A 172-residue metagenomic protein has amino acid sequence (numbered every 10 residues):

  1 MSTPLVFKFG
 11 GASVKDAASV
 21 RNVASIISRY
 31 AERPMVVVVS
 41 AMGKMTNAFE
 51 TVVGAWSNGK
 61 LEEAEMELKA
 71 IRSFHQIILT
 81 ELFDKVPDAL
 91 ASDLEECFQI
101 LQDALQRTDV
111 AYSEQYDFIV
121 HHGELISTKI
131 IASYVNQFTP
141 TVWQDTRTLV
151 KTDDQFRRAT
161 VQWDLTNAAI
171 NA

Functional and structural regions predicted by a protein language model:
M1-A172: Nucleotide/pyrophosphate-binding catalytic subdomain
